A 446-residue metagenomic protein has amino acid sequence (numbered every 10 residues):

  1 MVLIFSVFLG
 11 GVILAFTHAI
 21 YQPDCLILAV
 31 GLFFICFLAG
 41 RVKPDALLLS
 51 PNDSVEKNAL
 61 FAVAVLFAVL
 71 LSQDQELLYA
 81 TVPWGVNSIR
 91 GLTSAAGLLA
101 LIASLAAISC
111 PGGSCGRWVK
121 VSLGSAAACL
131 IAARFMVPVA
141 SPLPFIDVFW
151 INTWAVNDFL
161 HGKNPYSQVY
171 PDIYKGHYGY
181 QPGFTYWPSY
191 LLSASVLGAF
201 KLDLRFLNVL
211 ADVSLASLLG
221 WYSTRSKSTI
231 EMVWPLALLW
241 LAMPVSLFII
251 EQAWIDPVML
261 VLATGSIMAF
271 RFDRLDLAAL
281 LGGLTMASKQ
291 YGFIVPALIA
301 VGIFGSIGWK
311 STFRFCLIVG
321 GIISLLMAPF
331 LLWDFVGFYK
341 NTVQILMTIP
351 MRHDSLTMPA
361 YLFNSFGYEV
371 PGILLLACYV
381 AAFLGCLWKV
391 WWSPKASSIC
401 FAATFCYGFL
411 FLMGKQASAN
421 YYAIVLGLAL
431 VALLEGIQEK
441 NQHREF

Functional and structural regions predicted by a protein language model:
M1, G436-F446: Short, intrinsically disordered terminal tails adjacent to the first/last structured region
M1-I267, V301-Y422, L426, A432-E435: Primarily membrane-embedded glycan-assembly and transfer machineries that use lipid-linked glycans
D276, L280-F304, L325, K415-Y421: Transmembrane helices and adjacent periplasmic/lumenal helix-loop junctions of polyprenol-phosphate-dependent
A279-L280, A423-L426, K440-H443: Composition- and surface-driven signal marking solvent-exposed, interaction-prone regions in large proteins
